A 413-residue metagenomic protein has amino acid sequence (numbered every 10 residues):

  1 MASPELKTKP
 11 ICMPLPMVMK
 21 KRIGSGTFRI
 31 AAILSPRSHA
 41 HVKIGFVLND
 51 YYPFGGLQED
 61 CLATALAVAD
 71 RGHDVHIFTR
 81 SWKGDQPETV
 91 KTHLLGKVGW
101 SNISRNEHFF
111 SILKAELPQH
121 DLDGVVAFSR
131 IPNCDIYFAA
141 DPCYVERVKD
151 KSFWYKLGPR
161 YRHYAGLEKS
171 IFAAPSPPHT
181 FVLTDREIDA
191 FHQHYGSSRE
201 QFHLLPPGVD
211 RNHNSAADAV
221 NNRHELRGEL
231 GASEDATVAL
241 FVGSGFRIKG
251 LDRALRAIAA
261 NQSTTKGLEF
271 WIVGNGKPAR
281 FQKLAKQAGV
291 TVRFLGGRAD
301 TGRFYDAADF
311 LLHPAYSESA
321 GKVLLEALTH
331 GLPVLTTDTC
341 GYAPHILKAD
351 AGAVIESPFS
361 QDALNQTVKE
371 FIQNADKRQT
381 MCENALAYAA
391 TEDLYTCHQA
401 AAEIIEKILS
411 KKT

Functional and structural regions predicted by a protein language model:
E59-A63, T237-A260: A conserved mid-protein helix/loop that constitutes part of the nucleotide-sugar donor-binding site
Y161-R223: Donor nucleotide-sugar binding/catalytic pocket of nucleotide-sugar-dependent glycosyltransferases
S215-A232, K377: A short helix/loop element that forms part of the nucleotide-sugar donor recognition site in Leloir-type
F281-R298: Nucleotide-activated donor-binding/catalytic signature segment of Leloir-type glycosyltransferases, i.e., the conserved
G297-R298, F304-A308: Short alpha-helical donor nucleotide-sugar binding micro-motif in glycosyltransferases
Y316: Aromatic "clamp/platform" in nucleotide-sugar-dependent glycosyltransferases that forms part of the donor/acceptor
P333-T337: Short hydrophobic beta-strand element within catalytic cores of glycosyltransferases and related nucleotide-activated
A343-K369, K377: Change "using UDP/GDP/dTDP sugars" to "using nucleotide sugars
